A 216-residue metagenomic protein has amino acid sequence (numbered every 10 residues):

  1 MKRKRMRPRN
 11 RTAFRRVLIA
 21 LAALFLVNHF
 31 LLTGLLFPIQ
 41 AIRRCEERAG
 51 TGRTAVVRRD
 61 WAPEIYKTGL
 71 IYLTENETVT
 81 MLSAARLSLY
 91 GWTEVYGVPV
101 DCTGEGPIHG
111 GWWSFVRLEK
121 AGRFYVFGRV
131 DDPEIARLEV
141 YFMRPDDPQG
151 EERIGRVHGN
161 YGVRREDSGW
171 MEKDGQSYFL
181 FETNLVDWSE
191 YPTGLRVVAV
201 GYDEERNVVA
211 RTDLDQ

Functional and structural regions predicted by a protein language model:
M1-T12: N-terminal Lys/Arg-rich, disordered targeting/topogenic segments
T12-G34: Hydrophobic membrane-insertion alpha-helices, especially the h-region of bacterial N-terminal signal peptides
N28-P107, V116-L118: N-terminal export/targeting and maturation segments
G69, F127, V198: Conserved beta-strand and immediately adjacent loop positions that scaffold enzyme active sites
R123-D131: Short edge beta-strand/loop segments characteristic of extracellular beta-sandwich folds
L138-Q216: Ser/Thr-rich low-complexity repeats and stalk/linker segments
